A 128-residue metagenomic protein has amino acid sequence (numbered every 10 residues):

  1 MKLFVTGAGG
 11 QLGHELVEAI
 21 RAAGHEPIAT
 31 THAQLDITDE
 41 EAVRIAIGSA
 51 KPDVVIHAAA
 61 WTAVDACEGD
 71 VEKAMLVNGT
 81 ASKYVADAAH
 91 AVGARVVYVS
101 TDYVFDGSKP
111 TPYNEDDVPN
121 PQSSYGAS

Functional and structural regions predicted by a protein language model:
M1-A22: N-terminal Rossmann NAD(P)H-binding glycine-rich loop of SDR-like oxidoreductase domains
K2, E26, K51-D53, R95: Structural signature of beta-strand start/N-cap positions in the alpha/beta core of ABC transporter nucleotide-binding
T6, T30, V55-A59, V96-T101 (+1 more regions): SDR active-site strand-loop-helix element
G13, V64-D65, F105-G107: Glycine/Thr-rich phosphate-binding loops of Rossmann-like dinucleotide-binding domains
R21-I45: Adenosine-cofactor binding site in Rossmann-like domains, unifying the SAM/SAH pocket of S-adenosylmethionine-dependent
A23, A50, A88-V92: Helix C-cap/helix->beta junction micro-motif
E40-V77: NAD(P)H-binding glycine-rich loop region in Rossmannoid oxidoreductase-like domains and their noncatalytic homologs
G69, L76, T80-Y84, A91 (+1 more regions): Catalytic helix-loop patch of NAD(P)-dependent Rossmann-fold dehydrogenases
